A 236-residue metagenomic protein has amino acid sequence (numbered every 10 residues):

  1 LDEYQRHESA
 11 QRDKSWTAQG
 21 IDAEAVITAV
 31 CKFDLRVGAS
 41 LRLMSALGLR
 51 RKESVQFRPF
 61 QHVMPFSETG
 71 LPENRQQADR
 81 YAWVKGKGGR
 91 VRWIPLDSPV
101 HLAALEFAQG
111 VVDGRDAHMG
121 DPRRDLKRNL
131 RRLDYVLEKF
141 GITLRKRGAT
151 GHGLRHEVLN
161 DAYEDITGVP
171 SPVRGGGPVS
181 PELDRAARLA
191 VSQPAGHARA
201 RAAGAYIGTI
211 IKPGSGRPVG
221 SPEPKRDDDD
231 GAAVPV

Functional and structural regions predicted by a protein language model:
L1-V26: Flexible interdomain linker/hinge and immediately adjacent N-terminus of the catalytic tyrosine-recombinase domain
T17, V30-D34, P72-N74, P181-E182: Short helix-capping and inter-helix turn/linker motifs at the boundaries of alpha-helical repeat units
I21-R51, R185: Basic, Lys/Arg- and aromatic-enriched nucleic-acid-binding interface segment
M44, V55, S192: The alpha-helix within a helix-turn-helix
Q56-A104: Conserved tyrosine-mediated DNA breakage-rejoining catalytic core shared by Y-recombinases
D97-T167: Active-site/catalytic core of tyrosine-dependent DNA strand-transfer enzymes
L144-L189, H197-A202: Short basic/aromatic active-site micro-motif
E182-S221, D227-V236: Catalytic-site neighborhood detector that most strongly recognizes the C-terminal catalytic loop/helix of tyrosine
